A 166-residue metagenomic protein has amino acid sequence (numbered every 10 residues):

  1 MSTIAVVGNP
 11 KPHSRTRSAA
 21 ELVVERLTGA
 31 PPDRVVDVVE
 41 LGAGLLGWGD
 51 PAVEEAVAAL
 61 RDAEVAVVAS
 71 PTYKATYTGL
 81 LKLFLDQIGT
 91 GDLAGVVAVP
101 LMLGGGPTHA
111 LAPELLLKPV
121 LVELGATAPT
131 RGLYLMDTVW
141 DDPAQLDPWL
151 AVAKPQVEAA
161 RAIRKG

Functional and structural regions predicted by a protein language model:
M1-I88, A151-K165: N-terminal beta1-alpha1-beta2 submodule of the flavodoxin-like/Rossmannoid cofactor-binding fold
S14-T16, V99, L103-E114: Rossmann-like NAD(P)(H) cofactor-binding subdomain of soluble oxidoreductases
D33-A43, V122-D141: Mobile beta-alpha loop/short-helix "lid" or hinge segments that flank ligand
L83-F84, L117-V120: Conserved catalytic-core segment of NTP-binding enzymes
Q87-M102, E123-Y134: Short, acidic/small-residue loops that bind anionic groups at enzyme active sites
P107-T108, V120, L124: Mid-bilayer segments of alpha-helical transmembrane spans in multi-pass integral membrane proteins that mediate
A128-G166: Glycine-rich phosphate/pyrophosphate-binding loop and the adjoining helix
